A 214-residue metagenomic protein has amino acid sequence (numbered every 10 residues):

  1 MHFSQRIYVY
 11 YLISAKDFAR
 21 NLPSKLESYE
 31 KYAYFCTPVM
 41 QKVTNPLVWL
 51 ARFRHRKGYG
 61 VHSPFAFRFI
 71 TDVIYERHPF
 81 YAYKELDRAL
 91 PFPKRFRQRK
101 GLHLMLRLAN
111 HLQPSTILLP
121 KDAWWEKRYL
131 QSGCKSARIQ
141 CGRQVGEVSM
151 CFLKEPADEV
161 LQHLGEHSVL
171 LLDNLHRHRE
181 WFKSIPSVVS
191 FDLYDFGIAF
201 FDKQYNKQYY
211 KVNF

Functional and structural regions predicted by a protein language model:
H2-M150, E155-E166, H176-F214: A short alpha-helical cap/connector motif
L170-D173: Short beta-strand/loop segment that forms part of the nucleotide-sugar
